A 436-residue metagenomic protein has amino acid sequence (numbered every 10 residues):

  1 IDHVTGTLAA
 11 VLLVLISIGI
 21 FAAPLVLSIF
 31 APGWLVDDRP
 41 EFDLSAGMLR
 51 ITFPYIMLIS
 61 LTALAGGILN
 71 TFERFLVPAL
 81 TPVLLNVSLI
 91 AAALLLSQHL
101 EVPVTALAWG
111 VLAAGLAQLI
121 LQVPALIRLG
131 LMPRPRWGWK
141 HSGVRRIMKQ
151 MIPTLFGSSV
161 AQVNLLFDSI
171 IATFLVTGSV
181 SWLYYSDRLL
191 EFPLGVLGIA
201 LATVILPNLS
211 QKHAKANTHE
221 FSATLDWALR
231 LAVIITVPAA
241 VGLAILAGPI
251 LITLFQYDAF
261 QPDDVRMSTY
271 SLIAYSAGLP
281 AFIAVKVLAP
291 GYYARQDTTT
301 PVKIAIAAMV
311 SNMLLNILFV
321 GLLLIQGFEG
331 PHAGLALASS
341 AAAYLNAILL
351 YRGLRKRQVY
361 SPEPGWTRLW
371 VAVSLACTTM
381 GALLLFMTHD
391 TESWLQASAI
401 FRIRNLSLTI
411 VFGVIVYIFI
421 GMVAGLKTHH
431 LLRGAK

Functional and structural regions predicted by a protein language model:
I1-K436: Membrane-embedded alpha-helical bundles of multi-pass transporters/translocases, especially carrier/permease families
